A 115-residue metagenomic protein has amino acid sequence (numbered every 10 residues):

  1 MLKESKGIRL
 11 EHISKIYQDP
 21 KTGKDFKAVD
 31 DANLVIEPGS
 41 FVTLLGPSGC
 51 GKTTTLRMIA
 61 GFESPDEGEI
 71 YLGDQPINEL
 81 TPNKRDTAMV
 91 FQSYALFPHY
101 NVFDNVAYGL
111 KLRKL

Functional and structural regions predicted by a protein language model:
L2-L115: ABC family nucleotide-binding domain
